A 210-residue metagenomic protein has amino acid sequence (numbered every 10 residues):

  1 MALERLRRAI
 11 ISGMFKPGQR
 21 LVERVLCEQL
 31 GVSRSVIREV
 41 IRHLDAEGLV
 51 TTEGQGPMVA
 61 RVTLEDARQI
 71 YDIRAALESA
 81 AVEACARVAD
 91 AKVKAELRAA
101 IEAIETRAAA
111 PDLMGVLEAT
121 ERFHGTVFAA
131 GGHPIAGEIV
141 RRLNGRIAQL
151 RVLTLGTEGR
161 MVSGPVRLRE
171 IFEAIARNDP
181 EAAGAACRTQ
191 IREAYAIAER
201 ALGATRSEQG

Functional and structural regions predicted by a protein language model:
M1-R87, E199-G210: Short linear motifs at protein or domain termini
Q19, T51-T52, T120, S163-P165: Short, flexible turn/loop "capping" segments at secondary-structure junctions
T63-L64, L150-T154: Short alpha-helical transmembrane interface motifs in multi-pass membrane proteins
I70, A91-V152, P165-R177, A182-R192: Conserved amphipathic alpha-helical segments that form helical-bundle/coiled-coil interaction surfaces
A84, T126, A130, I197: Short alpha-helical functional segments enriched in proximate histidine and acidic residues
P180-G210: C-terminal effector-binding regulatory domain of bacterial HTH transcription factors
